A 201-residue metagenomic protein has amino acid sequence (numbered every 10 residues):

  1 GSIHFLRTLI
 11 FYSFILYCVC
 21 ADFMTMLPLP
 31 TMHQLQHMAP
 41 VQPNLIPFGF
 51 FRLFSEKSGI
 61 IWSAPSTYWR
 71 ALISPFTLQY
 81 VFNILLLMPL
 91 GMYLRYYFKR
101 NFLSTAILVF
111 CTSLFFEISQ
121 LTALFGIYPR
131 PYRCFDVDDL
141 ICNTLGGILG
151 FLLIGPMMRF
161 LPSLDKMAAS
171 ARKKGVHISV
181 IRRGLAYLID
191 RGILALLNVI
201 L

Functional and structural regions predicted by a protein language model:
G1-Y132, I148-L201: Bulky hydrophobic segments
C134-I148: Alpha-helical transmembrane segments
